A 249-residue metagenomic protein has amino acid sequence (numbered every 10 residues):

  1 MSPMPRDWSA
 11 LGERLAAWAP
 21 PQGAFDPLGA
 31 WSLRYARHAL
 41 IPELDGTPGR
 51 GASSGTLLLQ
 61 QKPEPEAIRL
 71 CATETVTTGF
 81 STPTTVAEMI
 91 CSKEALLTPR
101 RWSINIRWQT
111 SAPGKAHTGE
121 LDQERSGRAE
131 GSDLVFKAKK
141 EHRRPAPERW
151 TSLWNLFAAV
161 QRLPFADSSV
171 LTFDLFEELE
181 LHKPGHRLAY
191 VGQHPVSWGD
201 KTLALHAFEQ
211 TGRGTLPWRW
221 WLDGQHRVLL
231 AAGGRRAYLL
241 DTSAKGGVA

Functional and structural regions predicted by a protein language model:
M1-A129, F165-A249: Acidic, serine/threonine-rich low-complexity disordered tracts
T118-V170: Surface-exposed beta-loop interaction hotspot
